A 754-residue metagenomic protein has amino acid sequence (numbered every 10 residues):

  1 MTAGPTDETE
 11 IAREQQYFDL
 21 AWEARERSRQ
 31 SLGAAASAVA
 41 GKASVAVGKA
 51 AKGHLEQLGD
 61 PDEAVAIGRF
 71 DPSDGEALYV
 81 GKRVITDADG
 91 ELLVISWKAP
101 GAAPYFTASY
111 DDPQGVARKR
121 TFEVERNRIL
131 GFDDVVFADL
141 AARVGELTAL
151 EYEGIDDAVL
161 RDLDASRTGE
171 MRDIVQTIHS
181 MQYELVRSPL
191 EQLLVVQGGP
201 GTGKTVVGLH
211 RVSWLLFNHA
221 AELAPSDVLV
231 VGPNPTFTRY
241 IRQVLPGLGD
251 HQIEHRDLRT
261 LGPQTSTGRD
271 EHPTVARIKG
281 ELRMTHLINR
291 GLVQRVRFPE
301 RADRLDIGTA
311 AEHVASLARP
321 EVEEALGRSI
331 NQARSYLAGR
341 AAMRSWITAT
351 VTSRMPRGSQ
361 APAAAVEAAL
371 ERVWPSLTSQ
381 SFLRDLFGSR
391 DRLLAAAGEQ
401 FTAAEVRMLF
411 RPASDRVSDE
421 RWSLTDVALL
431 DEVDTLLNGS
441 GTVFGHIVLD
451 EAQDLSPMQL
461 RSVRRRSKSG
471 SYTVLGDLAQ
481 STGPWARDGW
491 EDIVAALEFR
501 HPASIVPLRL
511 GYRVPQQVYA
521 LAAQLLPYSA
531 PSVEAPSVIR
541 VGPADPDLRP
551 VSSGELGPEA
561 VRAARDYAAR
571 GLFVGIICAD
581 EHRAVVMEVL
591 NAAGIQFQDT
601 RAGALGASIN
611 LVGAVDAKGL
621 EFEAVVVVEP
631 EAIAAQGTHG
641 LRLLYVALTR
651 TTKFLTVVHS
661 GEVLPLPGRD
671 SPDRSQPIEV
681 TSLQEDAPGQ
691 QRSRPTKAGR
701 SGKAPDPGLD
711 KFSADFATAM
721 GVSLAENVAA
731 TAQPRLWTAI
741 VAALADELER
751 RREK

Functional and structural regions predicted by a protein language model:
M1-V175, S180-Y183, Q676-V680, Q684-Q690 (+2 more regions): Extended, charged low-complexity regulatory segments
T2-A12, F18-D19, A24-R25, A35 (+8 more regions): P-loop NTPase Walker
A24, R29-A36, Q294, P299 (+2 more regions): Terminal and domain-boundary accessory regions
R69, G131, V195, V474 (+1 more regions): A structural signal for short, well-ordered beta-strand segments and their strand-loop junctions that often border
I85, L216-V448, Q453-S462, G470 (+2 more regions): Alpha-helical nucleic-acid-binding subdomain of P-loop helicases immediately C-terminal to the Walker A/P-loop
E170, I174, K204-G208, T425 (+3 more regions): Phosphate/oxyanion-binding active-site loops and adjacent basic polyanion-contact surfaces
A221, S226, P235-L261, T267-K279 (+8 more regions): Conserved helicase motor core of SF1/SF2 NTP-dependent helicases
R334-L337, S345, G702-K754: Protein-protein interaction and targeting regions used for scaffolding, dimerization, and localization
